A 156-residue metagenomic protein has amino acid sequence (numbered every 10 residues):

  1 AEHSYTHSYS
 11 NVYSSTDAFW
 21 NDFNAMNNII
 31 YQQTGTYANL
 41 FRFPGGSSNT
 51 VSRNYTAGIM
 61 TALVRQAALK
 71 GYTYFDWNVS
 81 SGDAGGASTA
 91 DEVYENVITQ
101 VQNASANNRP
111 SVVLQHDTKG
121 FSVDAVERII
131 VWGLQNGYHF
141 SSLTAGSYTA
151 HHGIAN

Functional and structural regions predicted by a protein language model:
A1-S4, A38-F43, T73-N78, S111-Q115 (+1 more regions): Structural recognition of the beta-strand scaffold that forms the well-ordered cores of secreted hydrolase catalytic
H7-T34, S47-R109, D124: Alpha-helical scaffold elements lining the catalytic groove of polysaccharide deacetylases
R42-S48, A150: Acidic helix-start/capping segments at beta-turn-to-alpha-helix junctions
N107, V113-G120: Catalytic cysteine-centered active loop of the rhodanese-like fold, especially the PTP/DSP P-loop
G120-N156: C-terminal domain-boundary segment and adjacent tail
